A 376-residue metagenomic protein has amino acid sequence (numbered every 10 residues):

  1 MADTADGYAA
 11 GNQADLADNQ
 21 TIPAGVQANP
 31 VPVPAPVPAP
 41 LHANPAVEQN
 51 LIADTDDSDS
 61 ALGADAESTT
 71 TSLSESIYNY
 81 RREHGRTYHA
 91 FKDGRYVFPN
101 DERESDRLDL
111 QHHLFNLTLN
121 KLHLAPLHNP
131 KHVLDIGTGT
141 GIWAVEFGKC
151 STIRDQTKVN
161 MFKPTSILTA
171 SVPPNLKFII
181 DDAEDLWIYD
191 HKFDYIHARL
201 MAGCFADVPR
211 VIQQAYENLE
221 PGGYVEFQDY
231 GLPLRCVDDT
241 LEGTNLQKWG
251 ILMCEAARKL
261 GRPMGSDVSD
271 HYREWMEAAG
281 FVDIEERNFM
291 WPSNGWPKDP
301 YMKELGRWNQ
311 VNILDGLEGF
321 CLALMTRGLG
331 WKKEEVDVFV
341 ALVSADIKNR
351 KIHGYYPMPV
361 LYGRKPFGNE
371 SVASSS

Functional and structural regions predicted by a protein language model:
A2-N100, D106: N-terminal auxiliary segments of SAM/dcSAM-dependent transferases
Y8-A9, A279-S376: C-terminal lobe and adjacent flexible extensions of AdoMet/dcAdoMet transferase-like proteins
T87-Y88, D93-Y96, T138-G141, K163-T165 (+7 more regions): Conserved beta-strand elements of beta-rich interaction domains across eukaryotes, especially beta-propellers
E102-H132, I142, E146: Conserved alpha-helix/loop element of class I SAM-dependent methyltransferases that forms part of the SAM/SAH-binding
P130-H191, Y195, P209-Q213: Class I SAM-dependent methyltransferase SAM/SAH-binding core
Y195-A202, Q228: Residues lining the SAM
P209-Y224: A short glycine-rich, Lys/Arg-flanked "PGG" loop and its adjoining helix->strand segment in the class I
Y224-G319: Conserved catalytic/acceptor-binding region of the Class I
